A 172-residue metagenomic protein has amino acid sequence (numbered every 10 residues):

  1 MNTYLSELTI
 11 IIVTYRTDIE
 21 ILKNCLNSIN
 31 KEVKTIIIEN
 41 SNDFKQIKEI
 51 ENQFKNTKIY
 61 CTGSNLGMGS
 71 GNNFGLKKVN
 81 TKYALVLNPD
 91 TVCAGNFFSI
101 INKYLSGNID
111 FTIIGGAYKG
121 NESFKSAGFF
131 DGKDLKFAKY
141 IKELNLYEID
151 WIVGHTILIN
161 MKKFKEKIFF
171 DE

Functional and structural regions predicted by a protein language model:
T14-K31: Short, well-formed alpha-helical segments that are part of the catalytic scaffolds of diverse glycosyltransferases
S28, E39-I47: A conserved acidic beta->alpha catalytic loop
V33-N42, Y60-T62: Short beta-strand/loop segment that forms part of the nucleotide-sugar
T62-V79: Glycine-rich, basic loop-to-helix element that forms the pyrophosphate-binding segment of sugar-nucleotide handling
A84: Short aromatic/hydrophobic "clamp" motif used to bind/position activated sugar donors
G95-A127: Conserved donor NDP-sugar-binding/catalytic core segment of glycosyltransferases
F130-D150, T156: Short, flexible, basic/aromatic active-site loop/helix in glycosyltransferases
K165-E172: Donor nucleotide-sugar recognition loop
